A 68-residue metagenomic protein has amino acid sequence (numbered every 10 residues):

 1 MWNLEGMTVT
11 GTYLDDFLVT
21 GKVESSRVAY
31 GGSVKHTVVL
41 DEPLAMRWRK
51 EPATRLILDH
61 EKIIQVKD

Functional and structural regions predicted by a protein language model:
M1-L14: Short coil-to-beta transition motif at edge beta-strands of beta-rich domains
V9-G11, G21-V23, V38, I63: Hydrophobic beta-strand residues in large extracellular and virion-surface proteins
T12, D16, V38, T54-L56: Intrinsic-disorder/low-complexity peptide segments enriched for small residues
F17-V28: Short beta-strand-centered aromatic/proline hotspots
G32-T37: Short aromatic-glycine-enriched beta-strand elements
L44-D68: Intrinsically disordered, low-complexity, charged/polar segments
